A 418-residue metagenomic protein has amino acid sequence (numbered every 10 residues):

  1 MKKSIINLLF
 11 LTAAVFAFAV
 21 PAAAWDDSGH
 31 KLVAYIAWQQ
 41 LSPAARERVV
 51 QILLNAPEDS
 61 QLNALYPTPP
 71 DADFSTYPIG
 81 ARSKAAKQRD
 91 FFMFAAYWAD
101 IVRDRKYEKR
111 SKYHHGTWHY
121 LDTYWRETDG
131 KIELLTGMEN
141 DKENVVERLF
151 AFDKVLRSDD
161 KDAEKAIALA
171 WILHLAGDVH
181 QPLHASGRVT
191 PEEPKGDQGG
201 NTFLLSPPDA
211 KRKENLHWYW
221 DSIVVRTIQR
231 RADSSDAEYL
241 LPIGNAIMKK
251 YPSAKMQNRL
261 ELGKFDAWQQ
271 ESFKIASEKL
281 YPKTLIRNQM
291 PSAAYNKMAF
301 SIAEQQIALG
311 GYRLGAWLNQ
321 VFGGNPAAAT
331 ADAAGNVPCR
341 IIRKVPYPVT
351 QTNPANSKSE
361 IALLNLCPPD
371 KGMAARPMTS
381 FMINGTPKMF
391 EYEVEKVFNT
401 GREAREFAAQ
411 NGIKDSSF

Functional and structural regions predicted by a protein language model:
M1-L9: Bacterial N-terminal signal peptides that target proteins for export
L8-A17: Bacterial N-terminal signal peptides
A19-P21: N-terminal signal peptide c-region/cleavage motif recognized by signal peptidases
A23-L175, P182, G187-G324, A329: N-terminal, motif-rich segments that launch catalysis or mediate targeting to/interaction with membranes, typified by
G315-V321, N325-A327, A404-F418: Short, low-complexity, Pro/Ser/Thr/Gly-rich segments in the mature regions of secreted, periplasmic
A331-N384, K414: Short N-terminal "domain-start" leader segments that mark the transition from disordered tails or signal peptides into
G372-M373, M378, G385-E391, K396-S416: A short, charged, amphipathic alpha-helix used as a generic interaction element across diverse proteins
